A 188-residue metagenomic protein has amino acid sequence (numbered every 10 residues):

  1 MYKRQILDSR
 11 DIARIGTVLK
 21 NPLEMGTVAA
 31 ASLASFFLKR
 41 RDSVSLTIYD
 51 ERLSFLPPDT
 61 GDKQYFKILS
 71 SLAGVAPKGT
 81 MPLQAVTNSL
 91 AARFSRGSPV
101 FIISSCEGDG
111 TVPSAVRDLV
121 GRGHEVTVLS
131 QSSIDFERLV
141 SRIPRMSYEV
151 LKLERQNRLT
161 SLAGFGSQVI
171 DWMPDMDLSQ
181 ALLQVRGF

Functional and structural regions predicted by a protein language model:
K3-F188: Exposed, interaction-prone extracellular/peripheral surfaces
